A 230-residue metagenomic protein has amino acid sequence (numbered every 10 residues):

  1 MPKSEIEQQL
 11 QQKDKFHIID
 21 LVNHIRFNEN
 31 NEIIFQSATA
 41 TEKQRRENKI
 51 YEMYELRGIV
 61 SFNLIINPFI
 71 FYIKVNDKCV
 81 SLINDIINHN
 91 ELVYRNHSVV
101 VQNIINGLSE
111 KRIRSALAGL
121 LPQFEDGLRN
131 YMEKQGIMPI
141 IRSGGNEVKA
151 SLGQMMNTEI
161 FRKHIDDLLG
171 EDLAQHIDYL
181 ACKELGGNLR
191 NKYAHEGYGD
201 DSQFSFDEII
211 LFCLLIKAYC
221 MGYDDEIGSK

Functional and structural regions predicted by a protein language model:
S4-L10: Compositionally biased, long intrinsically disordered regions
L10-I18, V22, E29-R114: Charged alpha-helical initiation segments
N63, N67, S98-Q102, R114-L121 (+5 more regions): Non-catalytic, well-ordered alpha-helical scaffold segments
K78-D166: Long, positively charged binding patches that form subdomain-scale interaction surfaces for polyanionic ligands
L92, N157-N188: Short, mixed-charge amphipathic alpha-helical segments
I104-R114, E171, Q175, H195-D201: Glycine- and acidic
Q175-K230: Charge-enriched, short contiguous segments at helix-coil
